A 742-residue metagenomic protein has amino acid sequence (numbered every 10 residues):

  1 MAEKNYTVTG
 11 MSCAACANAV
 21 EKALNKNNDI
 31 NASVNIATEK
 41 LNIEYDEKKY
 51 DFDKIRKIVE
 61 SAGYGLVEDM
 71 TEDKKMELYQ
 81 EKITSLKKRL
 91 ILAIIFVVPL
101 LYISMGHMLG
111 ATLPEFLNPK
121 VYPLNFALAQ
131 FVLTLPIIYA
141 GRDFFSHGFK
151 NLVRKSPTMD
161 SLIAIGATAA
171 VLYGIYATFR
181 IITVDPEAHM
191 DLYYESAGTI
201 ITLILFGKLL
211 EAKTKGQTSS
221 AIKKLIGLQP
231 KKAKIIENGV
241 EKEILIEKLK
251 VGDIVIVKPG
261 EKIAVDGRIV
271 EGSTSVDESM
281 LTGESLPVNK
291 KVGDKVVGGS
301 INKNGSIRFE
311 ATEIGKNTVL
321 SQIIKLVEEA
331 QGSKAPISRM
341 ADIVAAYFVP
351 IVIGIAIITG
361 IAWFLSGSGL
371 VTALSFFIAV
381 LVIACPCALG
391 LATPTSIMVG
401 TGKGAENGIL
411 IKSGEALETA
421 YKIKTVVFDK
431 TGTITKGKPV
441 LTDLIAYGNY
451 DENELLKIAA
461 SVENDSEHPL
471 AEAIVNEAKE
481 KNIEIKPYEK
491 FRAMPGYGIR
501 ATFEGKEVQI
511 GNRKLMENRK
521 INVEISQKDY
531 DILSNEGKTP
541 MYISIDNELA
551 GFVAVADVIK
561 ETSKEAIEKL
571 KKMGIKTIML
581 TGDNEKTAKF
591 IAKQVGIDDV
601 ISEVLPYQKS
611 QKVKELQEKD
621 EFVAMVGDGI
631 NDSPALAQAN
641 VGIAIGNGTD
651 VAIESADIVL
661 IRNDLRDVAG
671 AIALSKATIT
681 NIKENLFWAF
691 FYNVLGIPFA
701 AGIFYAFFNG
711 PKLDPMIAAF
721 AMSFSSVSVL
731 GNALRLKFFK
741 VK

Functional and structural regions predicted by a protein language model:
M1-N125, I137, K224, V240-E241 (+6 more regions): Flexible metal-binding regulatory segments at protein termini and peripheral loops
A2, T38, I411, I423 (+3 more regions): Conserved ATP-binding TGD loop and adjacent catalytic N/P-domain core of P-type ATPases
N5, N31-K49, D53, K57 (+4 more regions): Conserved cytosolic catalytic loops of P-type ATPases
E60-M76, L128-Q130, T134-N238, K248-V255 (+5 more regions): Actuator/coupling domain of P-type ATPases
K88, S300, K424-E467, Y497-I578 (+2 more regions): ATP-driven catalytic headpiece of P-type ATPases
I91-P99, M340-G367, F377-C385, L391-T395 (+1 more regions): Bilayer-spanning, highly hydrophobic alpha-helical transmembrane segments
L109-L124, V153, L172, K403 (+7 more regions): Membrane-embedded alpha-helical bundles of multi-pass transporters
F149-R154, K213-L228, T395-G414, L734-K742: Juxtamembrane helix-loop transition segments at the membrane interface in multi-pass membrane proteins
